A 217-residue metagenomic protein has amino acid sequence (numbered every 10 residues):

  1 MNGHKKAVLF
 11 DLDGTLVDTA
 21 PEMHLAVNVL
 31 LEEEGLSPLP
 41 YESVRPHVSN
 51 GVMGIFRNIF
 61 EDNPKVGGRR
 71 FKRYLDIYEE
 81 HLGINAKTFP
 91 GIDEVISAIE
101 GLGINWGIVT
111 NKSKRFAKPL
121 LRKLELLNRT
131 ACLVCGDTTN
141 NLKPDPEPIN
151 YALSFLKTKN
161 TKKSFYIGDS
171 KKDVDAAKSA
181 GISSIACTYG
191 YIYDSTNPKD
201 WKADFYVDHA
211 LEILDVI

Functional and structural regions predicted by a protein language model:
M1-P46, F60: Active-site neighborhood of HAD-like aspartate-dependent phosphohydrolases
H4, E80-I108, K114-P119, P146: Short, acidic loop-to-helix structural element flanking the phosphoryl-transfer center in phosphate-processing enzymes
S37, L127-A131, K159, V207: Conserved H-loop
S49-E80, P90, A98: A metal-dependent, Asp-based hydrolase signature
L127-K143: A short, structured active-site edge motif that brings together acidic residues
K143-V174: Conserved Lys-Pro-Asp/Glu-containing loop-to-beta segment of HAD-superfamily phosphomonoesterases, centered on
Y166-F205: Acidic, Mg2+-coordinating phosphoryl-transfer loop and its flanking beta/alpha structural elements, shared across
